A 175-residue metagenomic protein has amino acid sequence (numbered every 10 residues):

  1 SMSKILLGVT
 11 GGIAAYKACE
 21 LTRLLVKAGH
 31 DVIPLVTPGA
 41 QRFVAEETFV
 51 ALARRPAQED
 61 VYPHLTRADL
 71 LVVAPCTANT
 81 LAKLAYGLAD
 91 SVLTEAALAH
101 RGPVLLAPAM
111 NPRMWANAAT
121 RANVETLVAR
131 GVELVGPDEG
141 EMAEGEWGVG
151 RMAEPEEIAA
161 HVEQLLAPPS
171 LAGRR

Functional and structural regions predicted by a protein language model:
S1-L106, N111-R175: A cross-family phosphate/adenosyl-ligand binding-site feature
